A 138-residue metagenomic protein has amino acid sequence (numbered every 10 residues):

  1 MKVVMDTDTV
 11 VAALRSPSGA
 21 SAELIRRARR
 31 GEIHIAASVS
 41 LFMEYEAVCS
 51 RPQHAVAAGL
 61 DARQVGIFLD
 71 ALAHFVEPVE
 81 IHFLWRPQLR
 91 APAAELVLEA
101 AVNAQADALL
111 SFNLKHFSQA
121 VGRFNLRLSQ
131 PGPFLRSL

Functional and structural regions predicted by a protein language model:
M1-A37: Short, well-structured N-terminal submotif of metal-dependent ribonuclease cores
T9-V10, L41, K115-H116: Alpha-helix capping/helix-boundary segments
A13, E44, Q119: Phosphate- and divalent-cation-binding pockets in alpha/beta enzyme and binding domains that engage nucleotide-derived
L14-R15, C49, V121: Short, flexible helix/strand-to-coil boundary loops that buttress conserved ligand/catalytic motifs in alpha/beta
R27-L84: PIN-domain endoribonuclease scaffold, especially VapC-family toxins
H74-A108, L114: Active-site neighborhoods of divalent-metal-dependent phosphate/nucleic-acid chemistry enzymes
E95, V102-L110, L114-L138: Acidic, PIN/NYN-like endoribonuclease modules and their adjacent C-terminal/linker elements
